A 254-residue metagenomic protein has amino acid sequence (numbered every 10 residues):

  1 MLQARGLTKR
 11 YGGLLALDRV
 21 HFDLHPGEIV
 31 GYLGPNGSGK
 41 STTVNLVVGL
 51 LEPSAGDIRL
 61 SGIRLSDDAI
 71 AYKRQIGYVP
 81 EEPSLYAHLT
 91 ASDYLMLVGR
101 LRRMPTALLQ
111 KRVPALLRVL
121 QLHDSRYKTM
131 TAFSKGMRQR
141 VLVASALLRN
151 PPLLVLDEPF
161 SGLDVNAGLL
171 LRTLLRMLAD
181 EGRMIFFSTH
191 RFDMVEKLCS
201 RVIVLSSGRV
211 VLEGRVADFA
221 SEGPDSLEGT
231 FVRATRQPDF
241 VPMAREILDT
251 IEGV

Functional and structural regions predicted by a protein language model:
G56-D67, A71-Y72: Conserved ABC transporter NBD signature motif
M96, R100, A107-S125: Conserved ABC ATPase "signature" region
L154-E158: Catalytic Walker B motif of ABC-type/P-loop ATPase nucleotide-binding domains
L169-E181: Helical segment within the ABC ATPase nucleotide-binding domain
V195-K197: A short, surface-exposed alpha-helical micro-motif characterized by mixed small hydrophobic and charged/polar residues
E213-G214: ABC ATPase "signature
